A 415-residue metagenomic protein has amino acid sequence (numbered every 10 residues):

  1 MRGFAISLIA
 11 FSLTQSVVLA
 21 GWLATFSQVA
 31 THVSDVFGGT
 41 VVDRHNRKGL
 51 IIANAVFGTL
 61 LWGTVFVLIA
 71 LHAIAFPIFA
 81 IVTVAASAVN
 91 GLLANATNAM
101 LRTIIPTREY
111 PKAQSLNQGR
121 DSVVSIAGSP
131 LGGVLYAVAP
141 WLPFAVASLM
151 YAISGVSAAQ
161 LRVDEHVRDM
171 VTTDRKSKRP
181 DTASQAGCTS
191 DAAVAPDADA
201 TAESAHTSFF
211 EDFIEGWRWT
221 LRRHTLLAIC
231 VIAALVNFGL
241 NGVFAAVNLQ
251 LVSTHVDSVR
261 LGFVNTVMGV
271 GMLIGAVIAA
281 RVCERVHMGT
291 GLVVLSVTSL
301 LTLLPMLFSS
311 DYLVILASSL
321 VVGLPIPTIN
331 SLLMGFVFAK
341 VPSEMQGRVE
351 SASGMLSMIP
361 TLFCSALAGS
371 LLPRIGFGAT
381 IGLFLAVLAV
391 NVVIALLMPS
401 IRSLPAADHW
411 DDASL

Functional and structural regions predicted by a protein language model:
M1, A88-A96, F238, G242 (+2 more regions): Hydrophobic transmembrane alpha-helices of Major Facilitator Superfamily
M1-I9, V84, R218-N241, L320 (+1 more regions): Pair of pore-lining "gating" transmembrane helices in MFS-fold secondary transporters
F4-V17, A245-V259: Short amphipathic helix-loop junctions that connect adjacent transmembrane helices in Major Facilitator Superfamily/SLC
I6, L92-I105, T328-V341: Intracellular juxtamembrane helix-capping segments at the cytosolic ends of symmetry-related transmembrane helices
G21-Q28, N265-G269: Short hydrophobic/aromatic, small-residue-rich stretches within specific transmembrane helices of secondary active
V33-F37, R44, K48-L50, N54-T59 (+6 more regions): C-terminal transmembrane bundle of multi-pass solute transporters/carriers
F76-S87, K112-D174, G262, T266-V270 (+2 more regions): Hydrophobic alpha-helical transmembrane segments
D164-C230, L415: Juxtamembrane intracellular "pre-TM" segments in multi-pass secondary transporters
